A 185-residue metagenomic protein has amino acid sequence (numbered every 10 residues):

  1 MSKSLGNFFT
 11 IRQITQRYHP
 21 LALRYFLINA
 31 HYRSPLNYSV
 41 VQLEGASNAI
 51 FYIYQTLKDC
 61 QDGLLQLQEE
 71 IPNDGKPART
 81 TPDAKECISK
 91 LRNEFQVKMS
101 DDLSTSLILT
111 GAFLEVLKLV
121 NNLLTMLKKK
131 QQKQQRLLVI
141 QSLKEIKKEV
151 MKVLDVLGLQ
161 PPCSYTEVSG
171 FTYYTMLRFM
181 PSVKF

Functional and structural regions predicted by a protein language model:
M1-S104, N121: Catalytic adenosine-cofactor/nucleotide-binding cores of aminoacyl-tRNA synthetases and other
V40-I50, K85, L109, R136 (+1 more regions): Generic detection of long, well-ordered alpha-helical segments
V97, T110-F185: Basic, alpha-helical terminal appendages of large translation-related enzymes
